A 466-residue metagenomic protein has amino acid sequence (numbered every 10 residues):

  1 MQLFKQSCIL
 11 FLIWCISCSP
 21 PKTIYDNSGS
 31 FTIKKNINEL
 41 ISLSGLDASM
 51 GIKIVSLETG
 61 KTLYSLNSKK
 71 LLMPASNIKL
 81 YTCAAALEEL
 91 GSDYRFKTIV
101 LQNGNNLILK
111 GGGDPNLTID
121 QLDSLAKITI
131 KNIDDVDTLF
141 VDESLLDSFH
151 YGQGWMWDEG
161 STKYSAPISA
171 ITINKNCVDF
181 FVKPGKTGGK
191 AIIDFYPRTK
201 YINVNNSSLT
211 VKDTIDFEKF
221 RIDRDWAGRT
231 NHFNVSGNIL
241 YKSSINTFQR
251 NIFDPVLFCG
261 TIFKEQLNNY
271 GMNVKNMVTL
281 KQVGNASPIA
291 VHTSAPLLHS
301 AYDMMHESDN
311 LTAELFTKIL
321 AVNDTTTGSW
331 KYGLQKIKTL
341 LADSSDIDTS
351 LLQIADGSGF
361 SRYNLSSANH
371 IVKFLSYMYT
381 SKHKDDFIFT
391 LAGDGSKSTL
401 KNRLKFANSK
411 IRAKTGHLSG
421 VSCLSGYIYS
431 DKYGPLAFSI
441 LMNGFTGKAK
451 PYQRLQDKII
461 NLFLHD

Functional and structural regions predicted by a protein language model:
Q2-L10: Sec-dependent signal peptide recognition, specifically the positively charged N-region followed immediately by
W14-S17: C-terminal motif of bacterial Sec signal peptides marking the signal peptidase cleavage site
P21-L71, S92-D93, I128-D135, H465: Beta-lactamase-like hydrolase cores
I24, L90-T349, H465-D466: Conserved serine DD-peptidase/penicillin-binding transpeptidase domain and beta-lactam-recognizing active-site
I33-N36, Y201-V211, K405-R412: Short Pro/Gly-enriched beta-strand edge/turn motifs at strand-loop
L63-S65, H292, T317-D466: Small-residue-rich helix-loop
S65-A85, E89: Short active-site loop at a secondary-structure junction that contains or immediately precedes the catalytic residue(s)
